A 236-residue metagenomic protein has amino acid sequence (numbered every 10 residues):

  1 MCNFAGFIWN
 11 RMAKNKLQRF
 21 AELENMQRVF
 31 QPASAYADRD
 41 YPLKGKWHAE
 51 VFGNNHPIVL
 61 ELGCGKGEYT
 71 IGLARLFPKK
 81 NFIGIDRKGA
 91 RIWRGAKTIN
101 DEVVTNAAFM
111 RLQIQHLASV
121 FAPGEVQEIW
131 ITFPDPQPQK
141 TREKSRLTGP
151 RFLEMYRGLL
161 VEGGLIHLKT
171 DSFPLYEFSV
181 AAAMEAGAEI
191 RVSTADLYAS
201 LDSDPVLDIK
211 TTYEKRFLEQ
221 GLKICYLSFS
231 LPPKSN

Functional and structural regions predicted by a protein language model:
C2-I58, E68-R75: S-adenosyl-L-methionine
G63-G65: Class I SAM-dependent methyltransferase "Motif I" SAM/SAH-binding loop
K88: Conserved SAM/SAH-binding beta-strand->alpha-helix loop
A96-P123: S-adenosyl-L-methionine
S119-E128, F133: A short acidic, Gly/Pro-enriched loop at the edge of an enzyme's catalytic core that lines a small-molecule cofactor
T148-E162: A short glycine-rich, Lys/Arg-flanked "PGG" loop and its adjoining helix->strand segment in the class I
G163-T170: Conserved beta-strand signature within the Rossmann-like core of class I S-adenosyl-L-methionine
A181, A186-N236: Class I S-adenosyl-L-methionine
